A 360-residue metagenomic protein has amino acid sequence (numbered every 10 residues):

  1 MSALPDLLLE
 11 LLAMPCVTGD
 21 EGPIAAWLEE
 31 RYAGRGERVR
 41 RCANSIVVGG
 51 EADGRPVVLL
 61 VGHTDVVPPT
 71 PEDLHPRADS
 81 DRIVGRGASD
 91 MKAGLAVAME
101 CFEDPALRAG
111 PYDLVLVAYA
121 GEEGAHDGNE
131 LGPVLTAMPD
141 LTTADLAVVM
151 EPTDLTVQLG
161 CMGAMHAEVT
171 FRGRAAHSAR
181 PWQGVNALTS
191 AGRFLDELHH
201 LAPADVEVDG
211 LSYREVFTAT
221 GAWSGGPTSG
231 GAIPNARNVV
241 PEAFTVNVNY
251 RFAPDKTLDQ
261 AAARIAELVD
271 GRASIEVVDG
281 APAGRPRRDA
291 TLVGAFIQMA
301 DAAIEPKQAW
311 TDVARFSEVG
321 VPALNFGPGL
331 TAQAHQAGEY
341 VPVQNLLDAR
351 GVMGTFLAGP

Functional and structural regions predicted by a protein language model:
M1-A88, A106-P111, L330: Acidic/His- and Gly-rich active-site-bordering loop/insert found across diverse amide/peptide-bond hydrolases
G22, L95, D127-G132, P181 (+2 more regions): Conserved strand-to-helix beginnings and helix N-cap segments that scaffold or border functional pockets
C42-N44, G62-T64, Y119-G121, M150-T153 (+2 more regions): Fold-independent oxyanion-binding glycine-rich loops and adjacent beta-strand/coil segments at enzyme active sites
V57-L59, I83, T143-V149, H166-E168 (+1 more regions): Short glycine-aspartate micro-motif
L60, S80-D127, E168-F171, P181-A202 (+2 more regions): Alpha-helical metal-binding/catalytic segments enriched in His/Glu/Asp
D65-D79, L159-F171, L324: Acidic-glycine-rich active-site phosphate/pyrophosphate-binding loop
A96-H166, T228-S229, I233: Acidic/histidine-rich catalytic neighborhood of metal-dependent amide-processing enzymes
L159, H166-P360: Metal-dependent amide/peptide-bond hydrolase catalytic core, centered on the "pita-bread" metallohydrolase fold
